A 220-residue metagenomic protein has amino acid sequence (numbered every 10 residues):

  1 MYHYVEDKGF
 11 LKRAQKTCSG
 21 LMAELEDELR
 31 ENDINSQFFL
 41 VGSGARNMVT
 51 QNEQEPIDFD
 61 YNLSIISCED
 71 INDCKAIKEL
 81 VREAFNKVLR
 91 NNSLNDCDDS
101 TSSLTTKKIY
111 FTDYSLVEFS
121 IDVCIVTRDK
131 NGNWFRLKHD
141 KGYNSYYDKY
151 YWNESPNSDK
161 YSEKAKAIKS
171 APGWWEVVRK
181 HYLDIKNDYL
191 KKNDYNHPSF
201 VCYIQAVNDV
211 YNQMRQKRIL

Functional and structural regions predicted by a protein language model:
M1-L40: Helical scaffold of the NTase/Pol beta-like nucleotidyltransferase catalytic core
V5, G9-K16, N72, A76 (+3 more regions): Alpha-helix boundary/N-cap detector
E24-V41, R90-K107, K191-Q205, M214-L220: Short glycine-rich, low-complexity/disordered patches
E28-F59, L63-I71: Active-site nucleotide-donor binding segment shared across nucleotidyl transfer reactions
L29-N32, K78-N131: Conserved catalytic core of two-metal-ion nucleotidyltransferases
Y61-V88: A broadly used, surface-exposed interaction patch
S100, D113-L220: Right-hand nucleic-acid polymerase module
